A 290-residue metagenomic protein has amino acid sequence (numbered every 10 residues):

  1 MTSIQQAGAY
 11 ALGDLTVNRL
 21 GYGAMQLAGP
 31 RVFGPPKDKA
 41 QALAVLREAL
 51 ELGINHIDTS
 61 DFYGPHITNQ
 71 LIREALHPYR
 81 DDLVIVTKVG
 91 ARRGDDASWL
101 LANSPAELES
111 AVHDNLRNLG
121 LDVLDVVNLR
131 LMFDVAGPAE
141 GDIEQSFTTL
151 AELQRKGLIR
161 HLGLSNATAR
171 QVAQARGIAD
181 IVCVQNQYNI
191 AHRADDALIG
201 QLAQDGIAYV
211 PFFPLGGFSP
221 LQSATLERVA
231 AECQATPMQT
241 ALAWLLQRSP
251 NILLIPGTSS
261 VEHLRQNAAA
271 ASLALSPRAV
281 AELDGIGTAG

Functional and structural regions predicted by a protein language model:
M1-L83: N-terminal binding-site loop/beta-alpha segment at the start of enzyme catalytic domains that lines or forms
I4, M132-G290: Beta/alpha (TIM)-barrel catalytic core signal, keyed to glycine-rich beta->alpha loops juxtaposed to Asp/Glu that bind
D14, R73-V84, R117-G120, R176-G177 (+1 more regions): Acidic (Asp/Glu)-rich catalytic clusters
L15-L20, G53-H56, Y79-L83, L121-D125 (+4 more regions): Short, well-ordered coil/turn segments that N-cap beta-strands
L27-A40, D95-A106, V135-A139: Active-site mouth loops of central-metabolism enzymes
P35-A49, N103-L119, T168-V172: Short, acidic/polar
D82-D95: A short, structured active-site edge motif that brings together acidic residues
L116-G137: Active-site groove signature of glycoside hydrolases
